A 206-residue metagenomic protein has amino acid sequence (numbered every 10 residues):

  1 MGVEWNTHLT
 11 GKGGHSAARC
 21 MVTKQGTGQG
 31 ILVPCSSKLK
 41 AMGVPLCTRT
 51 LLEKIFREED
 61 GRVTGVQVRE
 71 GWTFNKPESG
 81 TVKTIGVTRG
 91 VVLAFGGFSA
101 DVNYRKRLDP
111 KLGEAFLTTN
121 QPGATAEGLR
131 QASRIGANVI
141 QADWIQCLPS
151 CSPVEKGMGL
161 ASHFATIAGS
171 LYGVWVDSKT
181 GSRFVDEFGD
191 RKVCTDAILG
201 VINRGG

Functional and structural regions predicted by a protein language model:
M1, K38, M42, A94 (+4 more regions): Change "in soluble alpha/beta enzymes" to "in soluble alpha/beta proteins
M1-V82, T88, V102-Y104, S152-P153: Conserved redox-cofactor binding core of oxidoreductases
M21-T23, V82, T119-Q121, S162-I167 (+1 more regions): Short Gly/Pro-enriched turn/cap motifs at secondary-structure boundaries
G26, G30, P34, C47 (+6 more regions): Conserved active-site and cofactor/substrate-binding residues in soluble primary-metabolism enzymes
R49-L51, V66-G71, T88-G90, A94-F98 (+3 more regions): Fold-independent oxyanion-binding glycine-rich loops and adjacent beta-strand/coil segments at enzyme active sites
E53, T64, Q121, L171-Y172 (+1 more regions): Structural beta-strand/beta-sheet cores of well-ordered domains, especially the beta-sheet scaffolds that support
T73-K156: Glycine-rich loop(s) and the adjacent beta-strand/alpha-helix scaffold that form part
L129-Q131, N138-G206: An anion/pyrophosphate-binding glycine-rich loop and adjacent beta-alpha core in soluble alpha-beta enzymes
